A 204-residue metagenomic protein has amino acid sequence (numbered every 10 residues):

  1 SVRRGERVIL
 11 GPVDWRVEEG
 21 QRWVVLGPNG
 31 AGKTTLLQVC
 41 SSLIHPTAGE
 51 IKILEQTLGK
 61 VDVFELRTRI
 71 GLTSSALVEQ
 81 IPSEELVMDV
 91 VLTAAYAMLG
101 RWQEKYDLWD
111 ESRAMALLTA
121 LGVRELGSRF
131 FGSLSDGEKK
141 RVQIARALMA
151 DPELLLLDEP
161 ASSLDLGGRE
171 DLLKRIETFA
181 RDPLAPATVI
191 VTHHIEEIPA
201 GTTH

Functional and structural regions predicted by a protein language model:
L26-P28: The feature captures the beta-strand-to-loop junction immediately N-terminal to the Walker
S41: Helix-to-loop junction immediately C-terminal to a conserved catalytic motif
G49-G59, L66: Conserved ABC transporter NBD signature motif
L77-S133: ABC-family P-loop ATPase nucleotide-binding domains
I144, L172: Hydrophobic anchor residue at the start of the ABC signature
D151: Conserved catalytic motifs of ABC-family nucleotide-binding domains
L155-E159: Catalytic Walker B motif of ABC-type/P-loop ATPase nucleotide-binding domains
